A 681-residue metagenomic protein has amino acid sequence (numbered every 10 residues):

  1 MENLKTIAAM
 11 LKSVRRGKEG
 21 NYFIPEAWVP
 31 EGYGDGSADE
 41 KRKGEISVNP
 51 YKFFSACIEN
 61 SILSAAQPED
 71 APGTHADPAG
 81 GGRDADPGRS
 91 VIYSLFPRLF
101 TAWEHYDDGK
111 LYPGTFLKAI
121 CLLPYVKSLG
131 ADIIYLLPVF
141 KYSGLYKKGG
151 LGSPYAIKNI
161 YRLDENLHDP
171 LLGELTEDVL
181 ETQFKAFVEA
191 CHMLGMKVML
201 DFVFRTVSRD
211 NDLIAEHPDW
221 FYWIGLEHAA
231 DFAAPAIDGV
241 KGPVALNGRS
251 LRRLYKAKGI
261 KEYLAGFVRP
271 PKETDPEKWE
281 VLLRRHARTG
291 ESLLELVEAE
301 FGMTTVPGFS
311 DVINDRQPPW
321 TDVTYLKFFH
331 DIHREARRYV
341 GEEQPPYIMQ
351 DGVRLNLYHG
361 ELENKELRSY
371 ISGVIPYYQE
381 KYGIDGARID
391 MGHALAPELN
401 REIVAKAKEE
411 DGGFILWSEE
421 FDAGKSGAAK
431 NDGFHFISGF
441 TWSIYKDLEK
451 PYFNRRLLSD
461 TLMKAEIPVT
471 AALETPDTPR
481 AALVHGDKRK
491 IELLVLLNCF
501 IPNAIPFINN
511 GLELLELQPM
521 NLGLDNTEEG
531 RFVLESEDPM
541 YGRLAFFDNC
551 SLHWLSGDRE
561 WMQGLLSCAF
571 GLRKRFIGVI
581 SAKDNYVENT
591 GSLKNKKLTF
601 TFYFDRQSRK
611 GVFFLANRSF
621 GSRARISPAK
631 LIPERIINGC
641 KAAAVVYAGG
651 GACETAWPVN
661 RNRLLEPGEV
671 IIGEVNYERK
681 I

Functional and structural regions predicted by a protein language model:
M1-G36, E45, P50-I58, A65 (+3 more regions): Loop/helix patches that line or flank the sugar-binding groove of alpha-linked glycan CAZymes
E2-R337, A394-E419: Acidic/aromatic-lined carbohydrate-recognition and catalytic surfaces of CAZymes acting on diverse glycans
F96-L117, A156-E181, R209, G352-R368 (+4 more regions): The substrate-binding groove and active-site-proximal loops of carbohydrate-active enzymes, especially glycoside
L111-V126, E363-K381, I491-V495: Short, acidic/polar
D132, D385, A504-P506: Short acidic/polar active-site loop segments enriched in Thr and Asp
W279-H286, G290-G308, R316, I375-Q379 (+4 more regions): Conserved alpha/beta catalytic core and glycan-binding cleft of carbohydrate-active enzymes
Y339-V340, Y347-G427: Active-site neighborhood of glycoside hydrolase catalytic domains
G651-I681: C-terminal beta-strand-rich structural cap/linker in extracellular carbohydrate-active enzymes
